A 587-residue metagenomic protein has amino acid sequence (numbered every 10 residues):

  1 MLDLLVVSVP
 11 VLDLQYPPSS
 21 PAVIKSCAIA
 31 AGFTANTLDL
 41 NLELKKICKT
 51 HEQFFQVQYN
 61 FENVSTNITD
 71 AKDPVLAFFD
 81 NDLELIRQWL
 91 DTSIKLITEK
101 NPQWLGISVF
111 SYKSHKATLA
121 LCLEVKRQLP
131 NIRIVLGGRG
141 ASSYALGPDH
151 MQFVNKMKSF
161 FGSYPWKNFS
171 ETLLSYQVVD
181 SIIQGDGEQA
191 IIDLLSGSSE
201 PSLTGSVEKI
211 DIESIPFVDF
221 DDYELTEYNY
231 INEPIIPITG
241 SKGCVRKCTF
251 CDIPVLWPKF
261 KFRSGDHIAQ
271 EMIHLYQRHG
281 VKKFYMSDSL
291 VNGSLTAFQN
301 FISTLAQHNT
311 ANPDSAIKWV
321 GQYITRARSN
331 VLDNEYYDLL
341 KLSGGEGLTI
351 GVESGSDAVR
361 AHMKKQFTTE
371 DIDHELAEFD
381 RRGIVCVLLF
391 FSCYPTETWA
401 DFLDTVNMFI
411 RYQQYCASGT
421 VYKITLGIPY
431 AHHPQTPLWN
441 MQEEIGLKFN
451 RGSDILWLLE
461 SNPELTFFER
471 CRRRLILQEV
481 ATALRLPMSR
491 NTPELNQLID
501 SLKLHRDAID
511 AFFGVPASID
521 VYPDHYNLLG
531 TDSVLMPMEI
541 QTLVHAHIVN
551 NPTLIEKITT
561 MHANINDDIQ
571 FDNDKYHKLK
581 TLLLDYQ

Functional and structural regions predicted by a protein language model:
L2-M272, Y276-G280: Acidic, low-complexity intrinsically disordered segments
L2-V9, E52, I94-Q103, F449-Q587: Radical SAM enzyme core and accessory elements
L4, A35, I134, F284 (+4 more regions): Hydrophobic/aromatic residues located in beta-strands of well-ordered beta-sheets within soluble catalytic
A31-F33, K100, S175-D180, R278-H279 (+3 more regions): A structural motif corresponding to the C-terminal end of an alpha-helix and its immediate exit/capping segment
F33, K126-N131, A306-A316, Q414-G419: Short helix-capping segments at alpha-helix termini
E43-K49, G140-H150, R246, L295-T296 (+3 more regions): Flexible glycine/acidic-rich beta-alpha junction loops that bind and position SAM and/or redox cofactors in anaerobic
E213-C386, Y394, N407: Radical SAM [4Fe-4S] cluster-binding motif and immediate context
T396-R411: Catalytic cores of alpha/beta
